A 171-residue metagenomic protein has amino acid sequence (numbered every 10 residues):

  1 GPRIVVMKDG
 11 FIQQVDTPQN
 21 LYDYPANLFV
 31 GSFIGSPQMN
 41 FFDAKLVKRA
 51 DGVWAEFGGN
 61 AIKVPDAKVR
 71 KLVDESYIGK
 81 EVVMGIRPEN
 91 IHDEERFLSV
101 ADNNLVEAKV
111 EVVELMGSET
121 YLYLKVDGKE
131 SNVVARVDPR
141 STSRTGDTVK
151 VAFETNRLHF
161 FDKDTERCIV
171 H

Functional and structural regions predicted by a protein language model:
G1-A61: Internal alpha/beta loop-helix hairpins
P37-M39, K48-H171: Non-catalytic connector elements of ABC transporters
